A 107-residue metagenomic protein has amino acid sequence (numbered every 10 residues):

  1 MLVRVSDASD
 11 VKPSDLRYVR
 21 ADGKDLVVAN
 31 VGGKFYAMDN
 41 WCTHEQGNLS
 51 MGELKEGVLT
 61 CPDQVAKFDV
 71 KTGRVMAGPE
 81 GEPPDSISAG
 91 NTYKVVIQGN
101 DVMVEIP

Functional and structural regions predicted by a protein language model:
M1-E56, V70, R74, S86-P107: N-terminal pre-ligand scaffold of iron-sulfur
C42, C61-Q64: Short cysteine clusters
E56-P62, V75-P84: Short cysteine/histidine-rich metal-coordination sites, predominantly Zn2+-binding motifs
K67: Short helix-to-coil "ATP-lid" hinge immediately C-terminal to the conserved N-box Asn in the Bergerat
